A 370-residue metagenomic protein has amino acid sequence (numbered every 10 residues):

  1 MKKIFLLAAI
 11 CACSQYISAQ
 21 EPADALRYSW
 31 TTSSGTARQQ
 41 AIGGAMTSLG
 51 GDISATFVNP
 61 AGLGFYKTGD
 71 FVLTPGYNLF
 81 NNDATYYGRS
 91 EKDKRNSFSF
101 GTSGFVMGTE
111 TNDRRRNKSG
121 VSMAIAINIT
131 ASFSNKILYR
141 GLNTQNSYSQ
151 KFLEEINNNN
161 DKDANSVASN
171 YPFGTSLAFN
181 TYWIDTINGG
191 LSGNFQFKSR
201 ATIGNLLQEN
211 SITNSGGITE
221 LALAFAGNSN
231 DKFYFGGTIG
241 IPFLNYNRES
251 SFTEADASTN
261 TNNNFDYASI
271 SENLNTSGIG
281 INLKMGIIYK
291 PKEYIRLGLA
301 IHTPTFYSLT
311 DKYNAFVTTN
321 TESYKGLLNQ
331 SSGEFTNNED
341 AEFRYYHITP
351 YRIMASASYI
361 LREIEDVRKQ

Functional and structural regions predicted by a protein language model:
M1-A25: Bacterial Sec-dependent N-terminal signal peptides
A9, Y66, N245-N247: Active-site-proximal flexible loops/turns
Q20-S34, G108-Q370: Outer-membrane beta-barrel porins/channels
E21-M46, G64-N81: Transmembrane beta-strand segments of Gram-negative outer membrane beta-barrel proteins
R38, G101, I353: Catalytic-loop motifs flanking and including active-site residues across diverse enzymes
Q39-A55, K92, Q208-N214: Asp/Glu-centered strand-loop micro-motifs enriched in Gly/Pro and often flanked by an aromatic residue
G50-V58, G64-T144, G216-T219: Outer-membrane beta-barrel translocator/receptor signature
